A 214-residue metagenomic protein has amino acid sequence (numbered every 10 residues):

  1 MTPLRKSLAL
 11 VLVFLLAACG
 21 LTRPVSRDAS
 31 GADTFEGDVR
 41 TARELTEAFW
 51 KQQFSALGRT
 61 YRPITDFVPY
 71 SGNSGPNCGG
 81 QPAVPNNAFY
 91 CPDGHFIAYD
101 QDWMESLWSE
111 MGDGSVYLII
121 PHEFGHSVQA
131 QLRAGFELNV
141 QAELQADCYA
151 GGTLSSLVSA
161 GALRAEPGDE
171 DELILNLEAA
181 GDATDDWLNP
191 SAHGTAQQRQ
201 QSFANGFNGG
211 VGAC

Functional and structural regions predicted by a protein language model:
M1-A9: Bacterial N-terminal signal peptides that target proteins for export
L15-A18: C-terminal motif of bacterial Sec signal peptides marking the signal peptidase cleavage site
G20-F35, R40-A42, Q53, N73-F96 (+1 more regions): C-terminal capping/extension segments of zinc metalloprotease domains
D33-E36, A134-C148: Active-site metal-coordination segments of metallo-dependent hydrolases
W50, L118-Q131, A146-D147, G151: Active-site recognition of the HExxH zinc-binding catalytic motif
P69-G72, D100-W103, I120-P121, A130-R133 (+2 more regions): Active-site-proximal beta-strand/loop segments in catalytic clefts of secreted hydrolases
Q101-L118, A134-V140: Short pre-active-site segment immediately N-terminal to the catalytic Zn-binding motif
F124-V140, T153-V158: Catalytic Zn2+-binding segment of zinc metalloproteases
